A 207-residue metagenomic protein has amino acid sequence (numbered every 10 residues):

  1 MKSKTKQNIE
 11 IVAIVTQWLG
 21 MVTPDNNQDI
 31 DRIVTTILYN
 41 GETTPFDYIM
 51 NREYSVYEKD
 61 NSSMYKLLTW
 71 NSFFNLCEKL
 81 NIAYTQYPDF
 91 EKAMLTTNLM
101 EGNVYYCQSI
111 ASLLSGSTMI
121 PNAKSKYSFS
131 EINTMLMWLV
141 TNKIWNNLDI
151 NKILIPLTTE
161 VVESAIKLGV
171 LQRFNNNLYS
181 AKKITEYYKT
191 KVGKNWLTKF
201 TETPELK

Functional and structural regions predicted by a protein language model:
M1-K207: HhH-family (HhH-GPD) DNA N-glycosylase catalytic core used in base-excision repair
